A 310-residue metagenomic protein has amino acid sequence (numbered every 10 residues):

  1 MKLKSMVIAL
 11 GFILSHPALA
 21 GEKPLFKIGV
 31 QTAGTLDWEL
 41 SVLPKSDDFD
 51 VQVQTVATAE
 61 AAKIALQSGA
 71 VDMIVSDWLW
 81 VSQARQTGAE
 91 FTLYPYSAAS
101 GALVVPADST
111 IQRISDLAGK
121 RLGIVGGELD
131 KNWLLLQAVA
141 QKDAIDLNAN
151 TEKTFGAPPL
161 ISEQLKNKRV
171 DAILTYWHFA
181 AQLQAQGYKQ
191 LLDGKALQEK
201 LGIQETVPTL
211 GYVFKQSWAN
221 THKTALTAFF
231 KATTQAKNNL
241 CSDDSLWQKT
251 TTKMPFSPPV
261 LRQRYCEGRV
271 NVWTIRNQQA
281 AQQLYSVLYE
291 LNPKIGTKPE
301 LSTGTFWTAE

Functional and structural regions predicted by a protein language model:
V7-S15: Bacterial N-terminal signal peptides
E22-K45, L103-V105, T110, I114-Q182 (+2 more regions): Bilobed "Venus flytrap"/periplasmic-binding protein-like clamshell domains and structurally analogous long
K27, A89-Y96, R121-V125, E199-Q204: A structural signal for short loop-to-beta-strand junctions that line the ligand-binding cleft of periplasmic/secreted
D50-T58, V75, L147-A157: Short beta-strand-to-loop elements that line the ligand-binding cleft of bilobed periplasmic-binding protein-like
L79, T154, P159-K249: Pocket-lining segment of extracytoplasmic ligand-binding domains
L93-R113, E205-N220: Hydrophobic/proline-rich hinge and linker segments of small-molecule sensing/allosteric domains, predominantly
A219-K294: Secondary-structure end/capping motifs
S286-E310: Conserved C-terminal helix/tail region of periplasmic/extracytoplasmic solute-binding proteins
